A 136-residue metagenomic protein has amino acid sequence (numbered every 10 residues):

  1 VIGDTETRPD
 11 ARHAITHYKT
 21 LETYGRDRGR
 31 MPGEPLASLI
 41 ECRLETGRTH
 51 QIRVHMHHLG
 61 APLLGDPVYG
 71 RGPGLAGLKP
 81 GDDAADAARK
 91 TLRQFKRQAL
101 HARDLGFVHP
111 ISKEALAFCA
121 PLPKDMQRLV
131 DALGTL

Functional and structural regions predicted by a protein language model:
V1-L136: RNA pseudouridine synthases
